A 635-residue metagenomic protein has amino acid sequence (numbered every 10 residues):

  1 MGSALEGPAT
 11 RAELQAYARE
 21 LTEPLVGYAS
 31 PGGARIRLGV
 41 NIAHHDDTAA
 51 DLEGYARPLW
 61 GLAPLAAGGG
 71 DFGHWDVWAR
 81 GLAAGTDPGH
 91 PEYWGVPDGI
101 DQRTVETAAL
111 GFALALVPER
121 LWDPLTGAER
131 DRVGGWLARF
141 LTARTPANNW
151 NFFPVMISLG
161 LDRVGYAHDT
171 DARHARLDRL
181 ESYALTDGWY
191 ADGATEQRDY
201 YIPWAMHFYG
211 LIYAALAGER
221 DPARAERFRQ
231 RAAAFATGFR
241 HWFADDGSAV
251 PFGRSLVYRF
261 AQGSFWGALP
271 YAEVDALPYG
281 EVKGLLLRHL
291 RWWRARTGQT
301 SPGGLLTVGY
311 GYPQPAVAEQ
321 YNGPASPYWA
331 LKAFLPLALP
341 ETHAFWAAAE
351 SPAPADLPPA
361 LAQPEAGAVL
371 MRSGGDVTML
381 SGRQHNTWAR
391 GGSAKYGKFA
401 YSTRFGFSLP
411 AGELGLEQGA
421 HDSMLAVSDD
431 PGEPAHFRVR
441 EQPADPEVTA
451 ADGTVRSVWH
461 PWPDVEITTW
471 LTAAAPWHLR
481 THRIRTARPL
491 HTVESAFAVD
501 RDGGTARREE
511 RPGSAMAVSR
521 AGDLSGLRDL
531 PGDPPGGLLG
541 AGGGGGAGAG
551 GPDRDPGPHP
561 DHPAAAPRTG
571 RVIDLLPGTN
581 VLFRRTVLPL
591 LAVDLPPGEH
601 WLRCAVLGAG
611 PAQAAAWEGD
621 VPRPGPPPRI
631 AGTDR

Functional and structural regions predicted by a protein language model:
M1-E53, D76-G81: Low-complexity, Ser/Thr/Pro/Gly-enriched N-terminal "stalk/linker" regions
T10, L14, D47, G99 (+7 more regions): Generic alpha-helical structural element
D51-G54, W60-L65, W78-G267: Aromatic-lined, polymer-binding surfaces characteristic of secreted/periplasmic polysaccharide-degrading enzymes
L52, T104-E106, Q363, T472-P476 (+1 more regions): Solvent-exposed loop and beta-edge segments used for protein-protein assembly and interaction
G89-W94, D245-P251, L256-N386: Carbohydrate-active enzyme catalytic cores, enriched for enzymes that act on polyanionic acidic polysaccharides
P354-P443: Low-complexity, glycine/alanine/valine/leucine- and proline-rich hydrophobic stretches
R404, S408-R635: Extended repeat-based interaction scaffolds and adjacent low-complexity, acidic/S/T/P-biased segments that form broad
